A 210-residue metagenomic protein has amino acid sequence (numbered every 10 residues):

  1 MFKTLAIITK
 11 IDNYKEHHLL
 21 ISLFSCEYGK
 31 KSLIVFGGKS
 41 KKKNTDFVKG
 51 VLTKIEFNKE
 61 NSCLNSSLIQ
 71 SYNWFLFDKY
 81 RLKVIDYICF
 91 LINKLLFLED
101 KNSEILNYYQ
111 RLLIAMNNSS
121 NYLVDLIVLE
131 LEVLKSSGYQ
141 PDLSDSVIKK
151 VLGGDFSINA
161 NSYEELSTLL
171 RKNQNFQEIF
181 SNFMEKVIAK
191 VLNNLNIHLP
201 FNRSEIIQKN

Functional and structural regions predicted by a protein language model:
M1-L19, F24-N210: Non-catalytic alpha-helical scaffolds and adjoining flexible linkers that form interface surfaces for assembly
